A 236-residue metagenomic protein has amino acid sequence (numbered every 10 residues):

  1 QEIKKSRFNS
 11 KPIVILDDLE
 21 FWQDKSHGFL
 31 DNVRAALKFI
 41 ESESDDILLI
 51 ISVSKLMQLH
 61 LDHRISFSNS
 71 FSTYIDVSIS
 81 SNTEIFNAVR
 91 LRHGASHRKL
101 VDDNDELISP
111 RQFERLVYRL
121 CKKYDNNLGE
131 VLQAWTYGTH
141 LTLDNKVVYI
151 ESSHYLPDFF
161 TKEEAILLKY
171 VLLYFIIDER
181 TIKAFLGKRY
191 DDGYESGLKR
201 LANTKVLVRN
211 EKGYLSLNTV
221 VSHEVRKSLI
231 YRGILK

Functional and structural regions predicted by a protein language model:
Q1-N9, G28: Short glycine-rich substrate-engagement loop in P-loop NTPases that contacts/grips substrate
L16-I65, Y74, N82: Sensor-1/coupling segment of RecA-like P-loop NTPase cores
I75-F113, K122-K123: Conserved small helical "lid"/interfacial subdomain of P-loop NTPases
S109-T136: The conserved phosphate-sensing helix
Y118, L132-G193: Winged-helix-like regulatory helical subdomains adjacent to P-loop NTPase cores
G187-T204, R209: Short amphipathic alpha-helical interaction segments
G213-T219: Minor-groove-contacting beta-hairpin "wing" of winged helix-turn-helix DNA-binding domains
V220-K236: Short, amphipathic alpha-helical interaction segments positioned at domain boundaries
